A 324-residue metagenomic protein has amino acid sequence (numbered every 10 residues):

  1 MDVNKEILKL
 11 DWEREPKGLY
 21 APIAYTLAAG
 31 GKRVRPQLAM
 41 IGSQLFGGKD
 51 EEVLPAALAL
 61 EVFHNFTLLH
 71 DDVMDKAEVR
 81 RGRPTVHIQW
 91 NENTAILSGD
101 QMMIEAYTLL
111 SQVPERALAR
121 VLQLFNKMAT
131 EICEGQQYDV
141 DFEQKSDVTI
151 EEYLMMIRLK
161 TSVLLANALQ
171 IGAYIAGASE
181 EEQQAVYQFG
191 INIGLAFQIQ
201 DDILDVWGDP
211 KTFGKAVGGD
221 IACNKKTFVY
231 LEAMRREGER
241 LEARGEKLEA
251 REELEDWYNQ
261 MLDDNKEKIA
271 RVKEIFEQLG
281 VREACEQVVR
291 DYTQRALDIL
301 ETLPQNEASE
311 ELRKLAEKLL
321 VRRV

Functional and structural regions predicted by a protein language model:
M1-N65, L69, V73-I88, K127 (+5 more regions): Conserved N-terminal diphosphate/IPP-binding helix and adjacent helical/loop segment of trans-prenyltransferase domains
K5, G238-E252, D256: Short, basic, low-complexity termini and linkers enriched in Ser/Thr/Gly/Pro that act as targeting/leader peptides
E13, A28-K32, L97, V113-P210 (+2 more regions): All-alpha helical catalytic cores of prenyl diphosphate-utilizing isoprenoid enzymes
K17-A59, E105, S111, E151-I193 (+2 more regions): Alpha-helical phosphate/pyrophosphate-handling elements in metalloenzyme active cores
T67-L68, G194-Q198, E232: Alpha-helical transmembrane segments of multi-pass membrane proteins
R80-M102, S146-T161, Q184-Y187, P210-R235 (+1 more regions): Divalent-cation-assisted or electrostatically stabilized phosphate/pyrophosphate-binding catalytic cores
